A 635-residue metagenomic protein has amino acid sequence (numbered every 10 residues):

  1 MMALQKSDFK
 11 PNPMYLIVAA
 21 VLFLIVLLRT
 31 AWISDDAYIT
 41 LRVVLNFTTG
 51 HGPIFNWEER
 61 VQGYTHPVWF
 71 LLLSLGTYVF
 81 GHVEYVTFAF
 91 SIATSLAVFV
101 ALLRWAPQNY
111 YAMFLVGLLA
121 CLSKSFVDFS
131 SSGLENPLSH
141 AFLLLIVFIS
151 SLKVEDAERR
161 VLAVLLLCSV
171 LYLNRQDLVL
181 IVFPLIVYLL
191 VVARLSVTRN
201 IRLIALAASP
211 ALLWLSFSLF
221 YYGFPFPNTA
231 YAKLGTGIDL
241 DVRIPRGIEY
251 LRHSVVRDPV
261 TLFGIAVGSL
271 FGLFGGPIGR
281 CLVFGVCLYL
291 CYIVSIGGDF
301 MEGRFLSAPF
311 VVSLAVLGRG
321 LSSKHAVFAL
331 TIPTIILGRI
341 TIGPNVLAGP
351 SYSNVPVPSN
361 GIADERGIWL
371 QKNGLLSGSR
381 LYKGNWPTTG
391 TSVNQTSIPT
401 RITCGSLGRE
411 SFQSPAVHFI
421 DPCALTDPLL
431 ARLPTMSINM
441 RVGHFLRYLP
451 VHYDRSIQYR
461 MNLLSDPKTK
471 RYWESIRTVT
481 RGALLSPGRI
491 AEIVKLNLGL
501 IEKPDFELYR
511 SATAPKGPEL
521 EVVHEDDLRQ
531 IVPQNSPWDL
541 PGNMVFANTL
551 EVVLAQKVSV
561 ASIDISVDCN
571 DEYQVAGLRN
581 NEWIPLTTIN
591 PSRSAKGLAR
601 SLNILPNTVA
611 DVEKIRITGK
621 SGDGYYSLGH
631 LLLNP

Functional and structural regions predicted by a protein language model:
L22-V26, V116-L122, L144-L145, I149 (+5 more regions): Membrane-interface alpha helices of multi-pass inner-membrane proteins
I33, S131-L138, G303: Short acidic/glycine- and proline-prone juxtamembrane loop motifs at membrane-interface regions of multi-pass membrane
L41-F47, R60-H82, R243, Y250-T261 (+1 more regions): Short hydrophobic/aromatic helix or loop-helix immediately within or flanking a transmembrane segment in polytopic
W57-G63, P67, L71, Y78-V100 (+1 more regions): Loop-to-helix entry region of an early transmembrane alpha helix in multi-pass inner-membrane enzymes
A89-A112, L145: Transmembrane-helix motifs of polytopic, lipid-linked glycan transferases
F99-L103, L185-L190, H253-L290, F328-I332: Hydrophobic, aromatic-rich transmembrane alpha-helices and their immediate juxtamembrane boundary segments
Q176, L180-F183, R252-G264, C291-Y292 (+1 more regions): Hydrophobic/aromatic-rich transmembrane helices and adjacent perimembrane loops
A363-P635: C-terminal luminal/periplasmic domains and tails of membrane-associated envelope-modifying transferases
